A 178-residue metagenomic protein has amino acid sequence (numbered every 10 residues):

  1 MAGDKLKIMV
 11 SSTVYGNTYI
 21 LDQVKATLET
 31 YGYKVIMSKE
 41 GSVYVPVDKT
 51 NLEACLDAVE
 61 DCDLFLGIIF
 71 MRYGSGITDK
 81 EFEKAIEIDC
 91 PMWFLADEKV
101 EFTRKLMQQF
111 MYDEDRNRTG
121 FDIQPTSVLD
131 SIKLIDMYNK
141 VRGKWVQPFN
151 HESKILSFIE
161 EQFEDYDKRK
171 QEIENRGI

Functional and structural regions predicted by a protein language model:
M1-I178: Conserved catalytic or regulatory cores that recognize and/or transform ribose-phosphate-containing ligands
